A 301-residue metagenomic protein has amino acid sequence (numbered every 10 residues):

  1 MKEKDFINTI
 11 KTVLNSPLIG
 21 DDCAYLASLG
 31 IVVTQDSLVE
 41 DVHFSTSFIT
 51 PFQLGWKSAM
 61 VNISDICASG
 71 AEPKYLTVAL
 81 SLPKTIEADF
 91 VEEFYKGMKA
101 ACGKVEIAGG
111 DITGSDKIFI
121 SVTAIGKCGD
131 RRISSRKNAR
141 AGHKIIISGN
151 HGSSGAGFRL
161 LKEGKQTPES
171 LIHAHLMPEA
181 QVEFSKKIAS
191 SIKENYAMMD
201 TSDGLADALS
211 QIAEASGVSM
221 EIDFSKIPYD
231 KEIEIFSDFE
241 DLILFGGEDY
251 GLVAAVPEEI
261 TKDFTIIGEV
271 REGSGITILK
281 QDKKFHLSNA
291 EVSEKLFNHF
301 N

Functional and structural regions predicted by a protein language model:
M1-T50, S69, K74, V78-A79 (+3 more regions): Extreme N-terminal cap/leader segments of soluble proteins
L18, V32-Q35, E106-G110, A124 (+3 more regions): General beta-strand structural signal in soluble alpha/beta enzymes
L38, E72-R159, E269: Glycine-rich anion-binding loops of enzyme active sites
P51-Y75, K96-A101, K187, S191 (+1 more regions): Small-aliphatic-rich amphipathic alpha-helix that forms the alpha element of a beta-alpha
P83-I86, L160, H175-E248: Active-site-proximal betaalpha loop/short-helix elements that scaffold phosphoryl/nucleotidyl transfer chemistry
I125, V253-P257: Short hydrophobic/aromatic beta-strand micro-patches that form the beta-sheet surface supporting nucleotide- or nucleic
A156-H173: Short, compositionally biased
D263-N301: Acidic, Ser/Thr/Pro-rich beta/coil linker or hinge segments at domain junctions
